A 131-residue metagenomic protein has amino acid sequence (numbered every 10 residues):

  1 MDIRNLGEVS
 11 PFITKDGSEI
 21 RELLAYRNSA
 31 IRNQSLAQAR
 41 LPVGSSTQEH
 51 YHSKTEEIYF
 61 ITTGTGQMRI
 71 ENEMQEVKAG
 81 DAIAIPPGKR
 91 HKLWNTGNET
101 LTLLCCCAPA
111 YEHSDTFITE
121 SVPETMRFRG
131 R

Functional and structural regions predicted by a protein language model:
M1-Q34, Q48, I118-R131: A short, N-terminal "cap"/entry segment at the start of jelly-roll beta-barrel domains of the cupin/DSBH fold
E22, A37-H52: Conserved short histidine dyad/triad with adjacent acidic residue
R32, P87-H113: Ligand-binding loop in jelly-roll beta-barrel domains
N33, T47-S53, W94-T96: Short histidine-centered beta-strand/loop micro-motifs that create catalytic or ligand/metal-coordination sites
V43, K54, E73, K89-R90 (+1 more regions): A generic "binding-loop/recognition-motif" signal
S46-Q48, Q67, I83, P87-L93: Histidine-centered metal-chelating micro-motifs
K54-E56, I61-G66: Glycine- and acidic-residue-biased ligand/ion/polar-headgroup-sensing regions
N72-P87: Short acidic-glycine-tyrosine-enriched beta hairpin
